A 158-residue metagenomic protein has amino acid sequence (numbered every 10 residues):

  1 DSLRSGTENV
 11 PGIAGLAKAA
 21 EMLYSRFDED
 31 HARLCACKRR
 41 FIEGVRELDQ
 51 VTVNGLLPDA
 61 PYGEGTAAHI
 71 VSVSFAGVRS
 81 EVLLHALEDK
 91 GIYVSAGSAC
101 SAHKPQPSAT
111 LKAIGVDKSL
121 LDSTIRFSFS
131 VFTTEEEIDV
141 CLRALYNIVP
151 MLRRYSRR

Functional and structural regions predicted by a protein language model:
D1-R158: Pyridoxal 5′-phosphate
